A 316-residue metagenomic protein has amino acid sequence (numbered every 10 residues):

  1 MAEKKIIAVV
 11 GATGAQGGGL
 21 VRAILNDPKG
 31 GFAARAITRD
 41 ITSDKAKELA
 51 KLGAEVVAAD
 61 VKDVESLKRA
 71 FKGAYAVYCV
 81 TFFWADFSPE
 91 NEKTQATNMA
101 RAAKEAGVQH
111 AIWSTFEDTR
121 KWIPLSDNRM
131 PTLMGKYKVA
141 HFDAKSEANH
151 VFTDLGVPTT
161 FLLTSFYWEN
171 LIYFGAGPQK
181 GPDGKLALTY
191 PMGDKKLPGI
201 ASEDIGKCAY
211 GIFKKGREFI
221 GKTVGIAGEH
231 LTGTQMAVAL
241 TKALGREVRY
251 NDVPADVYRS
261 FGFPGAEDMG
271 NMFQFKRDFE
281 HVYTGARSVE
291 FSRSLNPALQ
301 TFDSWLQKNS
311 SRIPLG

Functional and structural regions predicted by a protein language model:
A2-E48, K62-K72, A76-T94, R101-I112 (+3 more regions): Oxidoreductase cofactor-interface core, primarily capturing Rossmann-like NAD(P)-dependent enzymes
G53, T189-M192, T223, R287 (+1 more regions): Short, functionally important structural connectors and interaction interfaces within domains
G53-A54, T159: Short, conserved active-site loop motifs that form the nucleotide-linked donor/cofactor pocket
A59: Cofactor-binding loops of NAD(P)H-dependent oxidoreductases, dominated by short-chain dehydrogenase/reductases
F219, A255-G316: A hydrophobic C-terminal alpha-helical subdomain
